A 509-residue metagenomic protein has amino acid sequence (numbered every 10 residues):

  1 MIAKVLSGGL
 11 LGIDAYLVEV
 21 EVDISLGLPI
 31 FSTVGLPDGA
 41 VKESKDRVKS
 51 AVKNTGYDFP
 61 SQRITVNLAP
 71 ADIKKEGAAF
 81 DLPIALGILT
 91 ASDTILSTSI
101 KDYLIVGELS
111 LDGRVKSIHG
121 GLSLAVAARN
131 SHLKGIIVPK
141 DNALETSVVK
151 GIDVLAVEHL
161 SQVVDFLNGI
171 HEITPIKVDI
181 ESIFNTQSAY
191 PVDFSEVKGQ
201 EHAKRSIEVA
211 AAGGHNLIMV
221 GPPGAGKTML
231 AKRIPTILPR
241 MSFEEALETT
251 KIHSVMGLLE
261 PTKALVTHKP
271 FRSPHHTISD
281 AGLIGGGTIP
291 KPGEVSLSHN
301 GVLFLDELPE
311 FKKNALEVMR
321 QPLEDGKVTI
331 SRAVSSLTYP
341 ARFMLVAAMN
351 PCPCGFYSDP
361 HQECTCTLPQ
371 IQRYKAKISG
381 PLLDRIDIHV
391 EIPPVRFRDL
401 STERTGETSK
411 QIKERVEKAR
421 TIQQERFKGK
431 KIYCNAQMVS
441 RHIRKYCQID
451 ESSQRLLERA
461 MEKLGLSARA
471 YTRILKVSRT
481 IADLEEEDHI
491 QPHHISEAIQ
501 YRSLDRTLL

Functional and structural regions predicted by a protein language model:
M1-I218, P222-T228, S331, A470-Y471 (+1 more regions): Peripheral, non-AAA+ core regions of ATP-driven protein-machinery
A40-K45, P60, N67-G77, I289-P290 (+1 more regions): Basic, amphipathic alpha-helical bundle interface domains used for macromolecular binding and assembly
F59-Q62, S99-I100, H132, K150 (+9 more regions): Short loop/turn elements that form and flank the Walker-type P-loop nucleotide-binding site in RecA-like NTPase cores
D112, L305-K312, G355: Catalytic P-loop NTPase motifs of RecA-like helicase/translocase cores
E208, A264-L265, P270, D280-L303 (+1 more regions): Conserved alpha-helical scaffold flanking the Walker A/P-loop in AAA+ ATPase domains
M219-E260: Walker A/P-loop
E245-S279, G286-G287, P393, Y433-H442 (+2 more regions): Conserved inter-motif catalytic segment of the P-loop NTP-binding fold
N300, D306-E307, V318: Walker B catalytic acidic pair
